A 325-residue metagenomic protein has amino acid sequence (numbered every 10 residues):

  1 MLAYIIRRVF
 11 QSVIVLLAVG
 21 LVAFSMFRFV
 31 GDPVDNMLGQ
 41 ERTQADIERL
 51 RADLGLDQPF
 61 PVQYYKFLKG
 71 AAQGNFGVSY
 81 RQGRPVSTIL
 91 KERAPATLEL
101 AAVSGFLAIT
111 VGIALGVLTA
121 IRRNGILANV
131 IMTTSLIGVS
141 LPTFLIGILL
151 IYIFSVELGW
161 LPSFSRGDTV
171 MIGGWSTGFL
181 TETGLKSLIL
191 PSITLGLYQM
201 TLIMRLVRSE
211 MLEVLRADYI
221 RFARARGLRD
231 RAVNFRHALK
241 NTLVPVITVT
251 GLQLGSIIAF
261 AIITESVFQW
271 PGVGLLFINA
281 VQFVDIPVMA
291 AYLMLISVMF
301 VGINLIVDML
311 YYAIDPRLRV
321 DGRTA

Functional and structural regions predicted by a protein language model:
L2-Y4, A94-L127, T143, G173-A325: Alpha-helical transmembrane segments of integral membrane proteins, especially multi-pass inner/plasma-membrane
I6-L16: N-terminal signal-anchor/signal peptide hydrophobic helix marking the start of the first transmembrane segment
S12, G20, T43, I109 (+5 more regions): Residue-level recognition of pore/gate-forming positions within transmembrane alpha-helices of multi-pass
V15-Y65, F154, L158-L180: Hydrophobic alpha-helical transmembrane segments of membrane transport/permease proteins and related membrane-embedded
A23-F29, Q58, K69, T134-S165 (+1 more regions): Membrane-water interface segments at the C-terminal ends of transmembrane alpha-helices in multi-pass inner-membrane
R42-G74, I220, Q269-A280: Short hydrophobic, aromatic-rich alpha-helical segments embedded in or entering the lipid bilayer of multi-pass
A52-F60, G77-Q82, V86, D168-L188 (+1 more regions): Membrane-interfacial helix-loop-helix junctions in multi-pass membrane proteins
D57-I113: An internal, D/E-rich "acidic patch" concept
